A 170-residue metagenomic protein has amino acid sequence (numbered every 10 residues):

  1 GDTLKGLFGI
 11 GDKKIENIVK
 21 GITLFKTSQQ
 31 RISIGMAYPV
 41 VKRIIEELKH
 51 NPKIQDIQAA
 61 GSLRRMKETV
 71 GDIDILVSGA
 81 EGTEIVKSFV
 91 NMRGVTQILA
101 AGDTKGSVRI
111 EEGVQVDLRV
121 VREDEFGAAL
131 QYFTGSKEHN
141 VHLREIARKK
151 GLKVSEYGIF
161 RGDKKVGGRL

Functional and structural regions predicted by a protein language model:
G1-Q58: Helical scaffold of the NTase/Pol beta-like nucleotidyltransferase catalytic core
L7, R65-E68, V108-I110: Replace "in large, NTP-powered and nucleic-acid-processing enzymes" with "in large, NTP-powered factors and other
G11, G61, A147: Divalent metal-coordination and catalytic microenvironments
D12, N51, K67-V70, E112 (+1 more regions): Short flexible coil/turn linkers enriched for glycine and charged/polar residues that connect secondary-structure
K20-I22, V77-G79, V120-R122: Flexible glycine-/small-residue-rich
S33-V41, G82-V86, N140: Generic alpha-helical secondary structure
K42-T83: Active-site nucleotide-donor binding segment shared across nucleotidyl transfer reactions
T83, K87-L170: Acidic, metal-coordinating catalytic segment for phosphate/diphosphate chemistry, firing primarily on the Nudix
